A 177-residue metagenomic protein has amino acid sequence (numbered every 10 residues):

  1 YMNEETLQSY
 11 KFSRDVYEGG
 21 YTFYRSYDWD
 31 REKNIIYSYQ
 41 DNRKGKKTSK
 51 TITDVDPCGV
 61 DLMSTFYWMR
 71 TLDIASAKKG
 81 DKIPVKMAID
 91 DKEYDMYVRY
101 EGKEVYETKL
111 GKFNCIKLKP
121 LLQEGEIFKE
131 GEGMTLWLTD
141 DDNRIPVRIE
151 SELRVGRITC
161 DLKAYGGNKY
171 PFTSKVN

Functional and structural regions predicted by a protein language model:
Y1-R31, I74-N177: Acidic, serine/threonine-rich low-complexity disordered tracts
D30-M87: Active-site/ligand-binding surface loops and adjacent short beta/alpha elements that line catalytic pockets across
